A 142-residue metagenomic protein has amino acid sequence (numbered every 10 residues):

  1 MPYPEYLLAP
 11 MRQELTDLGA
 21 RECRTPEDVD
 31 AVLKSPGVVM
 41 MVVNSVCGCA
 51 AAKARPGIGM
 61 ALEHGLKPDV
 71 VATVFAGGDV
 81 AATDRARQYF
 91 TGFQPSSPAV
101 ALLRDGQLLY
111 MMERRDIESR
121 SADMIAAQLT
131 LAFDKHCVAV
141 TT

Functional and structural regions predicted by a protein language model:
M1-G37, C137-T141: N-terminal leader/targeting and pre-domain segments
L7, M11-E14, G59-P68: Short helix-loop-beta junction
R24, T73-F75, L102: Structural signal for conserved beta-strand scaffold positions within catalytic alpha/beta enzyme cores
V29-G65: Local sequence-structure signature of Cys/Sec-based thiol-disulfide redox active-site neighborhoods
V43, L66-R85: Thiol-based oxidoreductase modules, predominantly thioredoxin-like and allied folds used for disulfide exchange
A51-P56, T83-D84, A122-D123: Conserved strand-to-helix beginnings and helix N-cap segments that scaffold or border functional pockets
T83-S97: Short acidic (Asp/Glu) patches
F93-V140: Non-catalytic, surface beta->alpha helical segment in thiol-disulfide oxidoreductase systems
